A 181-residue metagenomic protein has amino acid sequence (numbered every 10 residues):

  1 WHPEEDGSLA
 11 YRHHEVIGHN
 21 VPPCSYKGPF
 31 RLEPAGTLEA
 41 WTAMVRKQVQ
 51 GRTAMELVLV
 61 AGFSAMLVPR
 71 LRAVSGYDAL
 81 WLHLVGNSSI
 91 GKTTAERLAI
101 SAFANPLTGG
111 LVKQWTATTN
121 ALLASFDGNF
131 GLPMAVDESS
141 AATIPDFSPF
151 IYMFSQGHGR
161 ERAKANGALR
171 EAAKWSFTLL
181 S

Functional and structural regions predicted by a protein language model:
W1-S181: Phosphate-handling catalytic cores of nucleic-acid transaction enzymes
